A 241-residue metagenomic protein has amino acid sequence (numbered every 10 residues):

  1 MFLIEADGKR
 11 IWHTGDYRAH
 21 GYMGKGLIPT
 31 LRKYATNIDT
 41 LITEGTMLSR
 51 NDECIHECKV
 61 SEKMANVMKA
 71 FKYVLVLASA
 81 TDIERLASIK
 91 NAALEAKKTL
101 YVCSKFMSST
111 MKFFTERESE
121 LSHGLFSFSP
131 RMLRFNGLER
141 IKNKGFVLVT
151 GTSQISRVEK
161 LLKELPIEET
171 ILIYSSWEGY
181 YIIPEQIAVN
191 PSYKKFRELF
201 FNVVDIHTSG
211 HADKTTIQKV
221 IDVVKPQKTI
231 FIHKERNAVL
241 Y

Functional and structural regions predicted by a protein language model:
M1-E95, T99-C103, S109-T110, E116-G124: His/Asp/Glu-rich metal-coordinating catalytic cores of metallo-dependent phosphodiesterases/hydrolases acting on
N91, E95-K97, L125-Y241: C-terminal regulatory/interaction regions
T115-E118, K219-I221: Short low-complexity, flexible loop/linker segments enriched in glycine and/or proline with clustered acidic
